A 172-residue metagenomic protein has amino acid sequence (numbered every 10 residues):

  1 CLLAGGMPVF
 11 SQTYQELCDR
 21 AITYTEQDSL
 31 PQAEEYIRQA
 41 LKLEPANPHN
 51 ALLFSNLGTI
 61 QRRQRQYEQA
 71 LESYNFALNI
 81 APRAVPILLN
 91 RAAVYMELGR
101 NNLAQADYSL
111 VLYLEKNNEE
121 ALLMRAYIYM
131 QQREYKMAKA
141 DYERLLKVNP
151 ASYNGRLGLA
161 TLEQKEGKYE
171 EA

Functional and structural regions predicted by a protein language model:
P8-N56, R63: N-terminal leader/linker segments that initiate helical-solenoid repeat arrays
Y14-Q15, P48-L52, V85-P86, E119-E120 (+1 more regions): Helix-start (N-cap) detector for alpha-helical repeat units in TPR-like alpha-solenoids, especially tetratricopeptide
E26-Q27, I60-R63, E97-L98, Q131-Q132 (+1 more regions): Register position in tetratricopeptide repeats
P45-P48, P82, K116, P150: Short coil turns that delineate tetratricopeptide repeat
